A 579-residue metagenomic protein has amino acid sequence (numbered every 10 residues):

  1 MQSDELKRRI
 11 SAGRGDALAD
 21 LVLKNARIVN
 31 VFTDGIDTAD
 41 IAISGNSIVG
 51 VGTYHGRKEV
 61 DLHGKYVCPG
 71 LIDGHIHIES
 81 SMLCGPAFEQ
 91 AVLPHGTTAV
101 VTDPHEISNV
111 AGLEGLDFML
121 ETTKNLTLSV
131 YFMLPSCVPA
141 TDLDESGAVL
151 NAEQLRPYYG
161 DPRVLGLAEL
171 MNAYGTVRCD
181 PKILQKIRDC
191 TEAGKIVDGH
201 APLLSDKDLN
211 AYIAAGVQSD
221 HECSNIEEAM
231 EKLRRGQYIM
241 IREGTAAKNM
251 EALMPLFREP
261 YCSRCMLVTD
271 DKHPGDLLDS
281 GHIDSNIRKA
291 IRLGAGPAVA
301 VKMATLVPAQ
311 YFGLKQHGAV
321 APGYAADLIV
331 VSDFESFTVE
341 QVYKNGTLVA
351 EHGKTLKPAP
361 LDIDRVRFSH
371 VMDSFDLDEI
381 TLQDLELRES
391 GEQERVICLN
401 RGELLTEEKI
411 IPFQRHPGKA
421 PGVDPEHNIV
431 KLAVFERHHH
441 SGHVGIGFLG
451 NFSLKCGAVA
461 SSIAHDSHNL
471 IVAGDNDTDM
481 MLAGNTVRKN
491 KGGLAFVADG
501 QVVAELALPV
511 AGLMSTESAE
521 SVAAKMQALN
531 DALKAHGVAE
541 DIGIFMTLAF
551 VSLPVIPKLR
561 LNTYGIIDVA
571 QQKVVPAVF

Functional and structural regions predicted by a protein language model:
M1-A39, I43-S44, G52, L93-H95 (+2 more regions): Active-site microenvironment of metallo-dependent hydrolases
S3-A12, F88-G194, P260, V503-A507: Divalent-metal coordination cores built from histidine and acidic residues
A26, N46, G64, H75 (+9 more regions): Divalent metal-coordination and catalytic microenvironments
Y54-N125, A473, T478: Metal-associated gating/positioning segment near the N- to mid-region
C68-H75, T102-H105, M133, A168 (+3 more regions): Active-site neighborhood of phospho(di)ester-bond hydrolases with catalytic His/Asp-centered motifs
P104-I107, P135-C137, N172, P202-L203 (+5 more regions): Short, ordered loop/turn segments at secondary-structure junctions
A111-G115, T141-G147, R178-K182, D208-Y212 (+9 more regions): Short acidic, glycine/serine/threonine-rich loops at helix termini
V149-E169, G175-M240, A247-V268, L278-R292 (+1 more regions): Histidine/acidic residue-rich metal-binding segments in metalloenzymes
